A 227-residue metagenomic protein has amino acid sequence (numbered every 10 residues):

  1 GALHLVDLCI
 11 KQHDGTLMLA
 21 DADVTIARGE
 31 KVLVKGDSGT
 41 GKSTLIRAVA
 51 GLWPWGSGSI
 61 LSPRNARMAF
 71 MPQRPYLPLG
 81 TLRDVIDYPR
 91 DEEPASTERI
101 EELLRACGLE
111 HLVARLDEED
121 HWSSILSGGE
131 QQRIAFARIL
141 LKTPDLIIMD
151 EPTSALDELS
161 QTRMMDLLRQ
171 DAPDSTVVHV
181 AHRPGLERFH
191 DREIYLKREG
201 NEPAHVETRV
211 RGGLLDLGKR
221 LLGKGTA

Functional and structural regions predicted by a protein language model:
L5-V32, G56-G58: Conserved beta-strand
K35-D37: The feature captures the beta-strand-to-loop junction immediately N-terminal to the Walker
A50: Helix-to-loop junction immediately C-terminal to a conserved catalytic motif
R83-H121, T162, D166, D174: ABC ATPase nucleotide-binding domain helical subdomain, centered on the C-loop/LSGGQ "ABC signature"
D120-L126, E130: Conserved ABC ATPase signature
I147-E151: Catalytic Walker B motif of ABC-type/P-loop ATPase nucleotide-binding domains
R169-A181, E187-R188: Conserved catalytic loops of ABC-family nucleotide-binding domains
